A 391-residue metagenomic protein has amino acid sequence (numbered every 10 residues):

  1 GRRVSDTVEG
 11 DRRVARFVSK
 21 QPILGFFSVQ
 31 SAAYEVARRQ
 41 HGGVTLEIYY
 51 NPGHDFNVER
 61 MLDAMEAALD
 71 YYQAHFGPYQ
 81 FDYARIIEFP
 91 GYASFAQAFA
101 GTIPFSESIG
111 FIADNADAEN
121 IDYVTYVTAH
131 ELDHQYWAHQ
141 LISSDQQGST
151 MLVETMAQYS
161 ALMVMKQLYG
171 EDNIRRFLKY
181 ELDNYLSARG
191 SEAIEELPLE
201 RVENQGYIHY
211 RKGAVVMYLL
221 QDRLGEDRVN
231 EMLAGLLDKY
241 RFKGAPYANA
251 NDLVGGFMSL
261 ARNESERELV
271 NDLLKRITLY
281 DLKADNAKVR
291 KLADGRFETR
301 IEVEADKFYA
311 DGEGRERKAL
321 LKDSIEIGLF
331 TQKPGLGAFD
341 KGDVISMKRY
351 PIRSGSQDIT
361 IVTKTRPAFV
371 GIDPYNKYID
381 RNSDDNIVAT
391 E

Functional and structural regions predicted by a protein language model:
G1-A129, Y159: Hydrophobic helix-coil surface modules that form long, contiguous segments used for peptide/substrate interaction
P78-Q80, G206-I301: Amphipathic alpha-helical substructures
E88-G91, A118-Y123, S143-S144, E195-Q205 (+2 more regions): Active-site-adjacent structural elements in folded domains
T128, L132-W137, M156, S160: Active-site His/Glu-centered metal-binding helix of metallohydrolases
L132-G148, L168: Catalytic Zn2+-binding segment of zinc metalloproteases
T150-L219, R223, Y240-A245: Acidic/His/Gly-enriched intrinsically disordered linker/tail segments that often contain short helix/coil "MoRF-like"
V229, N263-R267, L279-I352, Q357-P374: Beta-strand-rich binding/interaction modules
P334, P374-V388: Short acidic/polar inter-strand loop motif in beta-rich domains
